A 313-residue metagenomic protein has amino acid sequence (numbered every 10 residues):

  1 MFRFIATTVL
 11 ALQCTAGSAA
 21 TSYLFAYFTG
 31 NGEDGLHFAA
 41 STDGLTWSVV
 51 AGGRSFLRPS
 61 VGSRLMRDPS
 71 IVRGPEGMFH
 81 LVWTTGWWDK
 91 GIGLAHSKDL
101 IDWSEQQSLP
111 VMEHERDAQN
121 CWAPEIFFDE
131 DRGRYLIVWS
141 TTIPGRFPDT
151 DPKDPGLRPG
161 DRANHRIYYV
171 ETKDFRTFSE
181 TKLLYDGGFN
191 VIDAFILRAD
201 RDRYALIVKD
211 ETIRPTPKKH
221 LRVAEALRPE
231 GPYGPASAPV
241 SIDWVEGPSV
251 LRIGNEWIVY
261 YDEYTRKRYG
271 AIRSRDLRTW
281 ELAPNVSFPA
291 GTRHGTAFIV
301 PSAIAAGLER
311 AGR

Functional and structural regions predicted by a protein language model:
I5-Q13: Bacterial N-terminal signal peptides
C14, S18-R313: Carbohydrate-active catalytic/glycan-binding domains of CAZyme proteins, especially the secreted or lumenal ectodomains
